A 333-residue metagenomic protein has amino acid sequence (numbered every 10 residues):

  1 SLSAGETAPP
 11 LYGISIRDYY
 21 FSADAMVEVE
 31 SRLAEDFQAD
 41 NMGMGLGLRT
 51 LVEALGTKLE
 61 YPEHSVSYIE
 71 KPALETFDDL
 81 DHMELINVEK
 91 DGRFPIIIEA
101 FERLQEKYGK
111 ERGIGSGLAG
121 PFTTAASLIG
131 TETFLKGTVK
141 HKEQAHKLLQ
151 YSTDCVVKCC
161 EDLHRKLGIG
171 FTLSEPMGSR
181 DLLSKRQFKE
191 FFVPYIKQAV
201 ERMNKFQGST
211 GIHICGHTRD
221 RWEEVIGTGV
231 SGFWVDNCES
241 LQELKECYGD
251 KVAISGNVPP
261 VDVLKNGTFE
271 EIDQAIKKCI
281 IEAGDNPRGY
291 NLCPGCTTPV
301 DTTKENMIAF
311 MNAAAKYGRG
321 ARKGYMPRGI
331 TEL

Functional and structural regions predicted by a protein language model:
S1-A8, I14-R17, V29, D40 (+2 more regions): Active-site loop segments of alpha/beta catalytic cores
G13-I14, T57: A short secondary-structure junction motif
D18-E28, E35-F37: Short, structured active-site "lid" loops
F21, L46, C215: Active-site nucleophile and cofactor-binding loops and adjacent substrate-binding regions of central metabolic enzymes
S22-D24, E75-D79, D91, T268: Intrinsic-disorder/low-complexity, polar/charged segments
E30-L59: Glycine-rich, N-terminal phosphate-binding loop and its surrounding beta-alpha-beta segment
L48-N87, R103, E111: A contiguous, low-structure linker/loop signature
